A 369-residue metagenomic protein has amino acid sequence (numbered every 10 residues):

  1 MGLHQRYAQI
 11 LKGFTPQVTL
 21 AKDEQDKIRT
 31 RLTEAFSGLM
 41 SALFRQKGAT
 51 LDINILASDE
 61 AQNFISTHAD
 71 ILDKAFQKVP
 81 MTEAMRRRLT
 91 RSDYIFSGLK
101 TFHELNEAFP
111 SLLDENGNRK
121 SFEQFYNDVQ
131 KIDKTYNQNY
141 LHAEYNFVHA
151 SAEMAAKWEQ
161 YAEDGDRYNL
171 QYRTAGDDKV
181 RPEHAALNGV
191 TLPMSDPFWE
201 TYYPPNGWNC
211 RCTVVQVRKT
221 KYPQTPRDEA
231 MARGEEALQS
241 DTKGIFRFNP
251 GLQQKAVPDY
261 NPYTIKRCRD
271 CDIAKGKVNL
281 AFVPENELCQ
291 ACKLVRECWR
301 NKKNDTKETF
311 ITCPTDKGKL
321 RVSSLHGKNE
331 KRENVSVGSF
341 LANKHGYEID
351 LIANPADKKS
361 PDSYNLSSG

Functional and structural regions predicted by a protein language model:
M1-D133, R218-N304: N-terminal leader/targeting and assembly helices and adjacent pre-domain segments
K100, E104, N137, L141 (+2 more regions): Short amphipathic alpha-helical segments
D114, F122-Y126, Q130-D166: Internal glycine-rich, Lys/Arg-flanked active-site/core loops of soluble domains
V148-Y222, K344, I349: Conserved short secondary-structure elements within globular domains
Y202-P205, N354-K358: A short beta-turn/loop motif at secondary-structure boundaries
K303-N354: Acidic-basic catalytic patches of nuclease active cores, encompassing PD-(D/E)XK and other metal-cofactor nuclease
D357-G369: Short acidic loop-to-beta-strand element that houses the catalytic metal-binding Asp/Glu of nuclease active sites
